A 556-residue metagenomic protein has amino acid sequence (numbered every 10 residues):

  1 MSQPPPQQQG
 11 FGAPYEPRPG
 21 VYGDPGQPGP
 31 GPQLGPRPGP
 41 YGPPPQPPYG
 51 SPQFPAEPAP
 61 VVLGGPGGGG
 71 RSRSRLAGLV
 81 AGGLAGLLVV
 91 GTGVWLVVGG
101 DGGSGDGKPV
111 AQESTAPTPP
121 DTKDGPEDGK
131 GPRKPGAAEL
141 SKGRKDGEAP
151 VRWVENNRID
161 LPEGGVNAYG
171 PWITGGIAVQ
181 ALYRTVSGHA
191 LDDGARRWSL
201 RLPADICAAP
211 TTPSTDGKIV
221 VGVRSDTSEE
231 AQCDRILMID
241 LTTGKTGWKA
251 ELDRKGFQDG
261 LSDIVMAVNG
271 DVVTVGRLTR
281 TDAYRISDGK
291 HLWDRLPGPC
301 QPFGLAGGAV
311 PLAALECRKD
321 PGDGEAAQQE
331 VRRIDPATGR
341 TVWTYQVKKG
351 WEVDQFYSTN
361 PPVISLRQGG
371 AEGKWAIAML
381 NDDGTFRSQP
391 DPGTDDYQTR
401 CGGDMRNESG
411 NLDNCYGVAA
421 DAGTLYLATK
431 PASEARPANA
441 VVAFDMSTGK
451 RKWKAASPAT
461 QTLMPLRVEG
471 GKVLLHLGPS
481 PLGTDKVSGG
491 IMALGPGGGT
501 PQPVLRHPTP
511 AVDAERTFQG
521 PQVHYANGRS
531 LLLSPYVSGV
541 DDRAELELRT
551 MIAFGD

Functional and structural regions predicted by a protein language model:
M1-L76: Intrinsically disordered, low-complexity Pro/Gly-rich regions
S2-Q8, D24, L34-R37, P43-Q46 (+9 more regions): Repeat-blade elements of multi-bladed beta-propeller folds
R73-A77, V98, G105-Y169, G175-I177 (+8 more regions): Aromatic (tryptophan-biased) beta-strands that constitute blades/sheets of beta-rich domains
R73-D101: Membrane-anchoring helices that localize proteins to membranes
R184-S187, D234, T279-D282, A371-G373 (+2 more regions): Loop/turn residues immediately N-terminal
R235-G244, Q328-G339, A376-D383, N439-G449 (+2 more regions): Beta-propeller blade signature
T246-D294, A309: Fungal eukaryote-biased detector of long internal structured cores
P437-D513: Intrinsically disordered, low-complexity segments enriched in Gly and acidic/Ser/Thr residues that form flexible
